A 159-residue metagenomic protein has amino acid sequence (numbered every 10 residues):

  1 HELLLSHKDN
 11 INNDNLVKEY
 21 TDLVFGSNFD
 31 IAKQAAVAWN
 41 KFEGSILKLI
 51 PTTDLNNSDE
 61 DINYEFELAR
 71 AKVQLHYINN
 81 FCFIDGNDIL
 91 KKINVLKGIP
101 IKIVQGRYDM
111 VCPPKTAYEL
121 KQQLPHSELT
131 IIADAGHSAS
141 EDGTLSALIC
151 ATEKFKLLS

Functional and structural regions predicted by a protein language model:
H1-K92, I99: Alpha/beta-hydrolase
Q74, D109, L120: Hydrophobic, well-ordered secondary-structure elements that form the walls of internal hydrophobic environments
D85, M110-T116: Conserved alpha/beta-hydrolase "acid-adjacent" motif
L90-I93, A117, I149-T152: Short amphipathic alpha-helical segments and helix-helix/interface helices
N94-G98, Q123-L124: Short, conserved loop/helix-junction motifs that constitute active-site signature segments in enzyme catalytic cores
L96-K97, I103-Q105, D109: Short beta-strand/loop motif that positions the catalytic acidic residue of the alpha/beta-hydrolase fold
P114-E128: Active-site-adjacent alpha-helix of alpha/beta-hydrolase-fold enzymes
S127-S159: Catalytic active-site module of serine/aspartate enzymes centered on a nucleophile-bearing elbow/loop
